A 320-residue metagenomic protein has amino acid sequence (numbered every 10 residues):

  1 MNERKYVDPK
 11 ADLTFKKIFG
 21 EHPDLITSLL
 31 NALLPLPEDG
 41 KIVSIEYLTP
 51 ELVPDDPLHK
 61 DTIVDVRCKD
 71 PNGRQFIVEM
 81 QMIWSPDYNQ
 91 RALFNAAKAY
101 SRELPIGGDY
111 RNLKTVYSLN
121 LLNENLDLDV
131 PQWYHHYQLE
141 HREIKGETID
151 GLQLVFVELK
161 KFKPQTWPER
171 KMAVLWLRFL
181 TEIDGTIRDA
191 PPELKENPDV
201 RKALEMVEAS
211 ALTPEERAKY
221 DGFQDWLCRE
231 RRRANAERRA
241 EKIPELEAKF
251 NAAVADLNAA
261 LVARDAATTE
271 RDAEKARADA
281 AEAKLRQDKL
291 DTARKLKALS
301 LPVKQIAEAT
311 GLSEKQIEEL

Functional and structural regions predicted by a protein language model:
M1-R217: Conserved single-residue anchors adjacent to enzymatic active/cofactor-binding motifs
N2-E3, F76-Q81, T181-L320: Short, charged alpha-helical interaction segments and adjacent helix-coil junctions
